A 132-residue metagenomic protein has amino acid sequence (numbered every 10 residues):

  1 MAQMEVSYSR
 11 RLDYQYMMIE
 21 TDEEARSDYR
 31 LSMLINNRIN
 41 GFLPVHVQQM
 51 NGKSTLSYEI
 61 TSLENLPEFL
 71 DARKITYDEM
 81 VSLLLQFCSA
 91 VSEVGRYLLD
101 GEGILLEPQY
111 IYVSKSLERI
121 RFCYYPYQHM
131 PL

Functional and structural regions predicted by a protein language model:
M1-L132: ATP/nucleotide-binding catalytic cores
